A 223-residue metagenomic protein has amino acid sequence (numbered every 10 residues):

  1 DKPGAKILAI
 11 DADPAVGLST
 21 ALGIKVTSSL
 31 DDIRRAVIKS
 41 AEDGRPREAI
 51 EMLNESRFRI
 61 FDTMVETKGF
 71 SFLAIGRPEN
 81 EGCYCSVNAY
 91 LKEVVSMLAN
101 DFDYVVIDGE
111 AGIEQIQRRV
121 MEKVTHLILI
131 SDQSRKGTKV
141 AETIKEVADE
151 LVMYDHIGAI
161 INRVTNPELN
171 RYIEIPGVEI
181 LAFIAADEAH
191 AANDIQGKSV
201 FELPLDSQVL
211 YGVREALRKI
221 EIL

Functional and structural regions predicted by a protein language model:
K2-T67: N-terminal phosphate/diphosphate-binding loop that engages ATP/GTP or pyrophosphate donors across diverse enzyme folds
A9, F70-F72, I180-F183: Conserved beta-strand scaffold positions in the cores of enzyme catalytic domains, especially in NTP/NDP-utilizing
I24-S28, V147-A148, E174-G177, S199-F201: Short, hinge-like loop/turn segments at secondary-structure boundaries
E51-E66, S71-I107: Cytosolic-facing regulatory segments adjacent to core modules
S86-A186, A192: Conserved catalytic-core segment of NTP-binding enzymes
D194-S207: C-terminal boundary of histidine-terminating zinc-finger modules
G212-L223: C-terminal alpha-helix
